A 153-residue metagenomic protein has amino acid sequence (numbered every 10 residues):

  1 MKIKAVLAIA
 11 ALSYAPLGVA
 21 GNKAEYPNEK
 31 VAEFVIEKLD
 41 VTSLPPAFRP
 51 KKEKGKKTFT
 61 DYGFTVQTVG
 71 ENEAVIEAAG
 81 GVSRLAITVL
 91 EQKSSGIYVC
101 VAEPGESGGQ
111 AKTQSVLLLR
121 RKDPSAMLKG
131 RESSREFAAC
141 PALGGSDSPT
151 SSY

Functional and structural regions predicted by a protein language model:
K2-A8: Sec-dependent signal peptide recognition, specifically the positively charged N-region followed immediately by
A10-L12: Short, linear, compositionally biased motifs with a strong N-terminal bias
A20-Y153: Exposed acidic/polar residues on beta-strands and adjacent loops within beta-sheet cores, strongest in beta-propeller
